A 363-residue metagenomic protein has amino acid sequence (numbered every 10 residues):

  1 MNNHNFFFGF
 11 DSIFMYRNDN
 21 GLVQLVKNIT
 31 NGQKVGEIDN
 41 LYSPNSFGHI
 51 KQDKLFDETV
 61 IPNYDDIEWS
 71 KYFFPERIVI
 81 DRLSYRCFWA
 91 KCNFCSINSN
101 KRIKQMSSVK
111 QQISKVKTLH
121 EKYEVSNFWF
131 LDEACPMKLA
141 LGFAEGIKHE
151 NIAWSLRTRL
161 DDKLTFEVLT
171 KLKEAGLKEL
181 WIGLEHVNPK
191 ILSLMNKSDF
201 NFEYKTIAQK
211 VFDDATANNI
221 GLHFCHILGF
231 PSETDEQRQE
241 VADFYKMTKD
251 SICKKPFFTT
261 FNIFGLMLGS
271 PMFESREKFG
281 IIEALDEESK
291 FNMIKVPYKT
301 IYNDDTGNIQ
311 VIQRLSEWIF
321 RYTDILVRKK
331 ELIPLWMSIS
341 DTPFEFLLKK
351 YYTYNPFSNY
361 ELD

Functional and structural regions predicted by a protein language model:
M1-K51, G269: Glycine-rich beta-alpha loop elements in corrinoid/cobalamin-binding modules across cobalamin-dependent enzymes
M1-N3, N93, K190-M195, L228-E236 (+1 more regions): Flexible glycine/acidic-rich beta-alpha junction loops that bind and position SAM and/or redox cofactors in anaerobic
N2-Q24, E174-L180, A242-L266: Structural recognition of alpha->loop->beta junctions
G9, K122-Y123, K210-L222, T248-K254 (+1 more regions): A structural motif corresponding to the C-terminal end of an alpha-helix and its immediate exit/capping segment
P62-N218: Radical SAM [4Fe-4S] cluster-binding motif and immediate context
F143-A153, S232-I252: Short, electropositive alpha-helical surface patch
T206-D235, D341-D363: Glycine/serine-rich loop-strand microenvironments at binding/catalytic pocket rims
S289-D363: Radical SAM enzyme core and accessory elements
